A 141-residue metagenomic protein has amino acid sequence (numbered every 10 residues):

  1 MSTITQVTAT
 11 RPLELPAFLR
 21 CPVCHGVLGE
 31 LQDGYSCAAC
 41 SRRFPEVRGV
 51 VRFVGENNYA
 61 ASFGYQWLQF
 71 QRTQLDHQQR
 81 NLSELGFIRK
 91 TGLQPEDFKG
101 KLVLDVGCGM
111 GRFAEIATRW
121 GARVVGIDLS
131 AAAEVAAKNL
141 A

Functional and structural regions predicted by a protein language model:
S2-A141: Conserved N-terminal segment of class I S-adenosyl-L-methionine
